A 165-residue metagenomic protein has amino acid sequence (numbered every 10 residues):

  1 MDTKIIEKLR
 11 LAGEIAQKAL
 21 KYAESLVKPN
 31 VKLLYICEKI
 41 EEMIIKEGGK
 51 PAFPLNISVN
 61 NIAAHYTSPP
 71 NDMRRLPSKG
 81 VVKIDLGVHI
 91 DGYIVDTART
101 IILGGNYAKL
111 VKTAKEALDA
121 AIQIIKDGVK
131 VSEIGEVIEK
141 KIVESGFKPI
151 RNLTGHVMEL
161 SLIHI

Functional and structural regions predicted by a protein language model:
M1-I163: Active-site neighborhoods and metal-handling regions in enzymes and metal-associated proteins
